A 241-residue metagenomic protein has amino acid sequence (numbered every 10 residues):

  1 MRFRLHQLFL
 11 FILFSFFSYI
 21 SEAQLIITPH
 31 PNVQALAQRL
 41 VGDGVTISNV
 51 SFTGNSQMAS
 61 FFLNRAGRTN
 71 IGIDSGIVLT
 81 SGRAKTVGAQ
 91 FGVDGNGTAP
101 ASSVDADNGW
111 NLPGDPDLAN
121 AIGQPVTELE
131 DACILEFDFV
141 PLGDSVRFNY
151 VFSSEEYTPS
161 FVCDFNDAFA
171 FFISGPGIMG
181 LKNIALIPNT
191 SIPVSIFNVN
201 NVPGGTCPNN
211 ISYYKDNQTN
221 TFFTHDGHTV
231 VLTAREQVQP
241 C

Functional and structural regions predicted by a protein language model:
M1-P29: Bacterial Sec-dependent N-terminal signal peptides
Q24-C241: Aromatic (Trp/Tyr/Phe) and Gly/Pro-enriched flexible surface segments
